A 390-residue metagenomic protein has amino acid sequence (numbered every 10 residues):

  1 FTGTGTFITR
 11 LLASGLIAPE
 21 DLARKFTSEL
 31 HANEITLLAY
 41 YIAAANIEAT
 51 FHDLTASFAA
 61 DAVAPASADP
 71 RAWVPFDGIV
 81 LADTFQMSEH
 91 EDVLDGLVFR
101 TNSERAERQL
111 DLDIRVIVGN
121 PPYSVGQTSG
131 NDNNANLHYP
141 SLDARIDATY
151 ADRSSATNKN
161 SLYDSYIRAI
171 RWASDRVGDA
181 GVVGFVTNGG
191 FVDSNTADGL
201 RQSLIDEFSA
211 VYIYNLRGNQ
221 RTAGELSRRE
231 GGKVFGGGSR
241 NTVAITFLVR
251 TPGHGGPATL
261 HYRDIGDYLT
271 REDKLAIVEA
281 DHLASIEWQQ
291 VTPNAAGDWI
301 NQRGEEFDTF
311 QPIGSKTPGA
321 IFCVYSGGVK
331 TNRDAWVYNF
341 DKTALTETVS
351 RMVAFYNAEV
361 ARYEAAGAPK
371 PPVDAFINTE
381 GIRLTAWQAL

Functional and structural regions predicted by a protein language model:
F1-I213: SAM-dependent methyltransferase catalytic region
G130-N131, A156, D175-L390: Sequence-level detector for compositionally biased, low-complexity segments
